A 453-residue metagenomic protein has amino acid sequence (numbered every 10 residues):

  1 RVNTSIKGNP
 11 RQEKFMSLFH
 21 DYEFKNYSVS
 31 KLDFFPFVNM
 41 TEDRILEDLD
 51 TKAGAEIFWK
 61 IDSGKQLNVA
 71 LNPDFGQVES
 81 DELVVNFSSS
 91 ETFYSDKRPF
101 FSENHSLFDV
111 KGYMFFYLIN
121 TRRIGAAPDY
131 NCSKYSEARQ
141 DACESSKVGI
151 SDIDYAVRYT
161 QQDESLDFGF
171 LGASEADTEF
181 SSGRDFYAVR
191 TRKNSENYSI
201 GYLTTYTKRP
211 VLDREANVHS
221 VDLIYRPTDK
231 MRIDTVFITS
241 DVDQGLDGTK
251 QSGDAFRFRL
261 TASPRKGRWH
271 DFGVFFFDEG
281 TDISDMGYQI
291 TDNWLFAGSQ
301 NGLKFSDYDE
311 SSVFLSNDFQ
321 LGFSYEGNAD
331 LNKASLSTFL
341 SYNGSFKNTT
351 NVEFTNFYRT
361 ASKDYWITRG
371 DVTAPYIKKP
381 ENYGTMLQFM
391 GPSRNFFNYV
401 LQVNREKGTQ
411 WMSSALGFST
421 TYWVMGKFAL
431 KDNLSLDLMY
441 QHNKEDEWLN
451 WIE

Functional and structural regions predicted by a protein language model:
R1-E326: Surface-exposed, low-hydrophobicity segments enriched in Gly/Pro/acidic/Ser residues that characterize the mature
D152, A216, T228, R232-E453: Exposed, low-structure sequence patches enriched in small/polar residues
